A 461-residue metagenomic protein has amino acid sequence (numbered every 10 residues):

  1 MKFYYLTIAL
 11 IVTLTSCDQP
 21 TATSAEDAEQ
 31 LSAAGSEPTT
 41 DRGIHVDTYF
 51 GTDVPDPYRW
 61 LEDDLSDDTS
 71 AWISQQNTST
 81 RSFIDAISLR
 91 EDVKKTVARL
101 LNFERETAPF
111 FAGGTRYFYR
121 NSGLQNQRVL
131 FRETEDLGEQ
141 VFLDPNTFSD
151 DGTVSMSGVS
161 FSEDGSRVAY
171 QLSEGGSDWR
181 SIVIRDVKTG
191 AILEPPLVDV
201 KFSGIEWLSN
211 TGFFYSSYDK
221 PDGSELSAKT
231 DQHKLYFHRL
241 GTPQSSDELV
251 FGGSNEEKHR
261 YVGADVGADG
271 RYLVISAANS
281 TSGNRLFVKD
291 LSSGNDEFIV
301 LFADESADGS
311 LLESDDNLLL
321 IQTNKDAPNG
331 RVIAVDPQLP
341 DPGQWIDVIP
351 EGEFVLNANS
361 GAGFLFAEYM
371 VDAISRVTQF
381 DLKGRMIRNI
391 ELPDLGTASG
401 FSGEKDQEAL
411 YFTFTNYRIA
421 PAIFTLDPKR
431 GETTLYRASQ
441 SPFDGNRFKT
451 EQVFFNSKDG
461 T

Functional and structural regions predicted by a protein language model:
T13-S16: C-terminal motif of bacterial Sec signal peptides marking the signal peptidase cleavage site
D18-P20: Bacterial signal peptide processing site
D68-S160, Q171, R260-D290, N295-S314 (+1 more regions): Non-catalytic accessory segments flanking enzyme active sites
R116, G165-A169, F213-F214, L273 (+3 more regions): Hydrophobic beta-strand positions that form the internal "hydrophobic ladder" of WD40/Gbeta-like beta-propeller blades
N121-R128, S149-T153, L172-S181, P196-K201 (+7 more regions): A flexible loop/linker signature enriched in serine peptidases of the S9 family
F131-T134, V183-K188, K229-T242, F287-L291 (+2 more regions): Beta-propeller blade signature
V141-I205, S209-N210: A conserved hydrophobic secondary-structure block that centers on an alpha-helix together with its immediately flanking
P145, V187-D199, T242-N255, S292-F302 (+2 more regions): Blade-edge beta-strand/turn elements of extracellular beta-propeller and related beta-sheet repeat scaffolds
